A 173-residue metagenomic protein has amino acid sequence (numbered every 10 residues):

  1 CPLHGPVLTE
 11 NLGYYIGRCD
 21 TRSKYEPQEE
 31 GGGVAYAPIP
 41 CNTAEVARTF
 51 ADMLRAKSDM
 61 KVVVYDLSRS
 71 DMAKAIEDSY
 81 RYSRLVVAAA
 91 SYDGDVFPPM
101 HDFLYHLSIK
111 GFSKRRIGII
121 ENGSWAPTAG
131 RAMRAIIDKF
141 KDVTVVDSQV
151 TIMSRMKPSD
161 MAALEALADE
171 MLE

Functional and structural regions predicted by a protein language model:
C1-P27: Divalent-metal (often Zn2+) His-rich catalytic cores of metallo-beta-lactamase-fold enzymes
C1-V7, T49-L67, A75-E173: FMN-binding flavodoxin-like domain, especially the glycine-rich phosphate-binding loop
N11-G13, E45, G130: A short acidic (Asp/Glu
I16-G17, V64-S70: Short gly/ser/thr-rich secondary-structure transition/capping motifs
K24-Y25, E29-G32, I152: Short, flexible loop segments at boundaries between secondary-structure elements
G31-A35, G118: Conserved beta-strand elements of the Class I
A35-A56: Short, charged N-terminal beta->alpha structural module
C41, D71, A126: Flexible, glycine-rich phosphate/dinucleotide-binding loops and adjacent beta-alpha linkers at cofactor/substrate
